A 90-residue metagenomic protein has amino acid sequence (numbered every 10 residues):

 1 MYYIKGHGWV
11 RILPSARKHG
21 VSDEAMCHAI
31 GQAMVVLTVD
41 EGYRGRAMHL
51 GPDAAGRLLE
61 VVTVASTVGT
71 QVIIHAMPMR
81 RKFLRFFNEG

Functional and structural regions predicted by a protein language model:
M1-G90: Ribonuclease/tRNase effector modules and their secretory precursors
